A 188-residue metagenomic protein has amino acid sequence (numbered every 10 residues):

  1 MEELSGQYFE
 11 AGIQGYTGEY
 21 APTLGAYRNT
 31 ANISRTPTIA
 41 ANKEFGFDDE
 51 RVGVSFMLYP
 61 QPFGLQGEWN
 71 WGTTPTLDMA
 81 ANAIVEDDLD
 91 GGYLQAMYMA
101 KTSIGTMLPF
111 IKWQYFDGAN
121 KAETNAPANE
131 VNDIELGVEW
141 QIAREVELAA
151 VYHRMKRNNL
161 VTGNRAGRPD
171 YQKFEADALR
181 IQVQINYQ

Functional and structural regions predicted by a protein language model:
M1-E3: Transmembrane beta-barrel strand/turn architecture of Gram-negative outer membrane proteins
S5-Q188: Outer-membrane beta-barrel pore domains
